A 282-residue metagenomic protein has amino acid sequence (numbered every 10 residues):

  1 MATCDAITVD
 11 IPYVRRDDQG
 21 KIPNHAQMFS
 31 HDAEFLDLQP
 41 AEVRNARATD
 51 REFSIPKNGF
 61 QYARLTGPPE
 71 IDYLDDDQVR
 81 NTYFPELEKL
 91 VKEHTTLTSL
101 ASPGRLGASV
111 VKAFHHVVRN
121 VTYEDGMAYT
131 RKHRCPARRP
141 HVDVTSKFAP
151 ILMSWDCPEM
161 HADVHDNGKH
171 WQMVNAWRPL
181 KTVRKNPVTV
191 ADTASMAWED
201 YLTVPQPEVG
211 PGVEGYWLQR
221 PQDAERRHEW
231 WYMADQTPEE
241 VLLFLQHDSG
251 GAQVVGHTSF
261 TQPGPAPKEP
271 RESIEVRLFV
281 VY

Functional and structural regions predicted by a protein language model:
M1-T8, Y282: Eukaryotic N-terminal targeting leaders
C4-D5, Y13, Y83, A101-S102 (+7 more regions): Aromatic-enriched hydrophobic runs in primary sequence
T8-H25, F29-L218, R227: Non-heme Fe(II) oxygenase catalytic core, chiefly the N-lobe of the double-stranded beta-helix
Y216-Y282: Catalytic core of Fe(II)/2-oxoglutarate
